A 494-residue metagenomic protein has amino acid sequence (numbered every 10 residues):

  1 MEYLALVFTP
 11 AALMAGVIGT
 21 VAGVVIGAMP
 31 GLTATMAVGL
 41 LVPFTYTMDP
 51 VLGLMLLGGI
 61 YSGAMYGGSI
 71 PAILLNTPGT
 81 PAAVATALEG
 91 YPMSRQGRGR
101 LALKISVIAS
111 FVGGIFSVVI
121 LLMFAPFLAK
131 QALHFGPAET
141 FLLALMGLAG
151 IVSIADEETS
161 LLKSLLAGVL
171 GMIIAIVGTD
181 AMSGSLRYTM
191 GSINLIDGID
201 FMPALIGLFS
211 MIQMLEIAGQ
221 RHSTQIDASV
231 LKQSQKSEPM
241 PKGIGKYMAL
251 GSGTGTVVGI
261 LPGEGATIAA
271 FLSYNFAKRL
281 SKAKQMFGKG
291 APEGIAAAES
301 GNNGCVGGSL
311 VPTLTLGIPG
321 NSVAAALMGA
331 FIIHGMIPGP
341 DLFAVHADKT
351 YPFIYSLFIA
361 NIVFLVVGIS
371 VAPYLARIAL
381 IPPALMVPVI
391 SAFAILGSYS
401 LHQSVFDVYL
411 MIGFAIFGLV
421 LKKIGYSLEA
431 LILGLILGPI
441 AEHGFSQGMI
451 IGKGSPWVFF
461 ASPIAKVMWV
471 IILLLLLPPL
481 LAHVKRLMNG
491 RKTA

Functional and structural regions predicted by a protein language model:
M1-G53, K130-L133, L186-A291, A376-R377 (+4 more regions): Helix-loop-helix hairpins and the membrane-proximal interhelical loops of multi-pass alpha-helical transport proteins
T20-A34, G63-N76, I151-E157, S252-P262 (+3 more regions): Transmembrane alpha-helix interface/packing and boundary motifs in multi-pass membrane proteins, characterized by
V25-T35, I73-V84, F116-I120, V258-T267 (+4 more regions): Short helix-coil transition sites and intra-membrane helix breaks within transmembrane domains of multi-pass
A34-P43, L57, A72-P92, M123 (+8 more regions): Re-entrant/interfacial helical elements at transmembrane boundaries that shape and gate the permeation pathway
V51-M55, P92-A109, K282-G294, S322-A325 (+1 more regions): Membrane-interface alpha-helices at helix entry/exit sites of multi-pass transporters
Y61-A72, G79-T80, A291-L316, G320 (+1 more regions): A structural-propensity feature for long, helix-poor, extended segments
S62-G67, I108-I120, L128, I174 (+3 more regions): Membrane-embedded alpha-helical segments of transport systems, primarily multispan ion/solute transporters
I105-H222, I333-L487: Membrane-embedded alpha-helical modules
